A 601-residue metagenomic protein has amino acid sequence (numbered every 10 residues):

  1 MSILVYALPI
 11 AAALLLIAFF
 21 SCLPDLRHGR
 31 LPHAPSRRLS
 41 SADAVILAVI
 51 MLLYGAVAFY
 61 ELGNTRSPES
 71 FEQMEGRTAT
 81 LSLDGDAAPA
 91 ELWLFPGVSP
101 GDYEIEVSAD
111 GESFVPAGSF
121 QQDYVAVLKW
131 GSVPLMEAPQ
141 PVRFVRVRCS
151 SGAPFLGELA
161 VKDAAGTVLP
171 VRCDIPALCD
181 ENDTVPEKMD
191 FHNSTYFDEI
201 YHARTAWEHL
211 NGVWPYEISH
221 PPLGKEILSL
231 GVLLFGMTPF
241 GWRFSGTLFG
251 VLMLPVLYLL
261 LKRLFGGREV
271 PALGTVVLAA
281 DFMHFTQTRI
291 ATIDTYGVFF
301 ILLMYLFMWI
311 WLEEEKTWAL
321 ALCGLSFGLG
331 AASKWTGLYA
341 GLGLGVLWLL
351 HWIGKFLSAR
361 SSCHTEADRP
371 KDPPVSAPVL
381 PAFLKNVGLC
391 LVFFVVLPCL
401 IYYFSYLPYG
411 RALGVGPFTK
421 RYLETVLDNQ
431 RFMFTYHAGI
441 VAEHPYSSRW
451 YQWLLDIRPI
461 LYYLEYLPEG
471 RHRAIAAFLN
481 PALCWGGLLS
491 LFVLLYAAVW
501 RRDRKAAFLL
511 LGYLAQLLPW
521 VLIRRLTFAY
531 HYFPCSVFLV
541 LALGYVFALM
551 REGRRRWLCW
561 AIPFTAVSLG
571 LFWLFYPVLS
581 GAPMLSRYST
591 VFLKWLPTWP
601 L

Functional and structural regions predicted by a protein language model:
M1-I46, A56-L81, E315, W352-F356 (+5 more regions): Transmembrane helical bundles and short interhelical boundary loops of multi-pass, membrane-embedded
F19-P24, Y466-D503: Hydrophobic, aromatic-rich transmembrane alpha-helices and their immediate juxtamembrane boundary segments
A165-A206, V379, P398-Q452, Y588: Aromatic-rich transmembrane-lumenal/periplasmic boundary elements in polytopic membrane proteins
F240, F244-F265, L303-F307, V493: Transmembrane-helix motifs of polytopic, lipid-linked glycan transferases
W242, G246, M283-G297, T336: Short acidic/glycine- and proline-prone juxtamembrane loop motifs at membrane-interface regions of multi-pass membrane
L257-A280, F299, E313-L322, D503 (+1 more regions): Transmembrane-helix signature of polytopic, membrane-embedded enzymes that assemble or transfer cell-envelope glycans
F265, M304-L320, G330, L349-A359: Membrane-interface transmembrane helices that cradle and orient dolichyl/undecaprenyl
T275, A319-W335, Q516-L517: Membrane-interface alpha helices of multi-pass inner-membrane proteins
